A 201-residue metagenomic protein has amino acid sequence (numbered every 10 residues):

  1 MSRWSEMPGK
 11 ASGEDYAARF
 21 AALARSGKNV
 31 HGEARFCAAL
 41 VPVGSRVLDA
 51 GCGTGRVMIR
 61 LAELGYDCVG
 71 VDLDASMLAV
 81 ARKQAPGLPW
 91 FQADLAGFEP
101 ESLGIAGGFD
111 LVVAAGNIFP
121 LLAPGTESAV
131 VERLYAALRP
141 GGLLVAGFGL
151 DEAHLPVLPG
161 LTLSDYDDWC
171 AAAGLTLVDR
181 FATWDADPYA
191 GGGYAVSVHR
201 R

Functional and structural regions predicted by a protein language model:
M1-V43: Conserved class I S-adenosyl-L-methionine
G44-G53: Conserved class I S-adenosyl-L-methionine
T54-E99: Class I SAM-dependent methyltransferase SAM/SAH-binding core
E101-L111: A short acidic, Gly/Pro-enriched loop at the edge of an enzyme's catalytic core that lines a small-molecule cofactor
D110-G125: A short SAM/SAH-binding and catalytic strip from SAM-dependent methyltransferases
S128-P140: A short glycine-rich, Lys/Arg-flanked "PGG" loop and its adjoining helix->strand segment in the class I
G141-G149: Conserved beta-strand signature within the Rossmann-like core of class I S-adenosyl-L-methionine
P159-G174, R180: Short alpha-helix
